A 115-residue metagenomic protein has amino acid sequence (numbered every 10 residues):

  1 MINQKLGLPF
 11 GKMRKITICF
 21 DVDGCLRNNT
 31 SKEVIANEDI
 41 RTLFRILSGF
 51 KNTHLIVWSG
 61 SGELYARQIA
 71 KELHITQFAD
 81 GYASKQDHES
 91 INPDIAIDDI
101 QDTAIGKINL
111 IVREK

Functional and structural regions predicted by a protein language model:
M1, M13: Extracellular cell-wall/glycan-interacting regions and their flexible linkers
I2-N3, L8, F50, G62-K115: C-terminal cap/substrate-recognition subdomain and adjoining C-terminal extension of metal-dependent phosphatase-like
G7-L8, R14, L26-L55: Short, acidic loop-to-helix structural element flanking the phosphoryl-transfer center in phosphate-processing enzymes
R14-I16, I91-N92: A generic hydrophobic-helix recognition signal that picks specific residues within alpha-helical hydrophobic
I16-V22: Short, hydrophobic/glycine-enriched beta-strand segments
D23-L26, Q101-D102: Short, glycine-anchored, charge-dense loop/turn motifs used at functional sites
